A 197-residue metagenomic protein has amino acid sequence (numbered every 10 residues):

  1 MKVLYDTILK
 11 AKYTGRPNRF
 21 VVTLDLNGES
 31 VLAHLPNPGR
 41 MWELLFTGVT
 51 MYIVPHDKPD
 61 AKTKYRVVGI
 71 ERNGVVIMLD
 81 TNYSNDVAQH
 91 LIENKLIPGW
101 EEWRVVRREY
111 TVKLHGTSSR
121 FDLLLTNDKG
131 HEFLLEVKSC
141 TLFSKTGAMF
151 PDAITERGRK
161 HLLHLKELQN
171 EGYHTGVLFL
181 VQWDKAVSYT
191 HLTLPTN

Functional and structural regions predicted by a protein language model:
A11, F121-D152, L165: Conserved catalytic cores of phosphodiester-cleaving nucleases, focusing on short active-site segments
R19-T23: Short aromatic-glycine-enriched beta-strand elements
V31-W42: Beta-strand/loop nucleic-acid-binding surfaces
R40-M51: Short nucleic-acid-contacting surface segments enriched for D/E, G, S/T with interspersed K/R
P55-D60: Short, charged beta-turn/beta-strand-edge "cap" motif at the junction between a beta-strand and an adjacent loop
A61-N73: OB-fold/S1-family single-stranded nucleic acid-binding modules
I97-H115: A short acidic/basic microdomain associated with nuclease active sites
T190-T196: Conserved small/polar residues in nucleotide/adenosyl-binding loops
